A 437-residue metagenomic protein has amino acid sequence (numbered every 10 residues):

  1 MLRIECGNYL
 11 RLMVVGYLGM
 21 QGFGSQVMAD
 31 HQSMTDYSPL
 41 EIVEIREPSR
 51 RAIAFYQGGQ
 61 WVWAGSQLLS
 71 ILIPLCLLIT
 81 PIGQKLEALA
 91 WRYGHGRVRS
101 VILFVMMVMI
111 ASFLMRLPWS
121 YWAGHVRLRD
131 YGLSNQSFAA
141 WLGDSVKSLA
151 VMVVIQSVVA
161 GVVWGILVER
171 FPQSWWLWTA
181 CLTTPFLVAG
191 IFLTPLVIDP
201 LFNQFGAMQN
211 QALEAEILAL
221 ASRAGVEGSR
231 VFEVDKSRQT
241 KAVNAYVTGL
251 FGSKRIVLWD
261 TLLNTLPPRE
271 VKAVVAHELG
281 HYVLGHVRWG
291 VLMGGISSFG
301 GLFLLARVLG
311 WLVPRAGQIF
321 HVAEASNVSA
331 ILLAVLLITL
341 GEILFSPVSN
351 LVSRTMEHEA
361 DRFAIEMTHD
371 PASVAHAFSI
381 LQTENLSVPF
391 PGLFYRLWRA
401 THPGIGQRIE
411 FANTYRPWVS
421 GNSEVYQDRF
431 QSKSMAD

Functional and structural regions predicted by a protein language model:
M1-A29: N-terminal secretory/membrane targeting signals
D30-T80, Q84-A325, V335-D437: Polar-ligand-bearing catalytic/cofactor-coordination segments of membrane-embedded or membrane-tethered inner-membrane
